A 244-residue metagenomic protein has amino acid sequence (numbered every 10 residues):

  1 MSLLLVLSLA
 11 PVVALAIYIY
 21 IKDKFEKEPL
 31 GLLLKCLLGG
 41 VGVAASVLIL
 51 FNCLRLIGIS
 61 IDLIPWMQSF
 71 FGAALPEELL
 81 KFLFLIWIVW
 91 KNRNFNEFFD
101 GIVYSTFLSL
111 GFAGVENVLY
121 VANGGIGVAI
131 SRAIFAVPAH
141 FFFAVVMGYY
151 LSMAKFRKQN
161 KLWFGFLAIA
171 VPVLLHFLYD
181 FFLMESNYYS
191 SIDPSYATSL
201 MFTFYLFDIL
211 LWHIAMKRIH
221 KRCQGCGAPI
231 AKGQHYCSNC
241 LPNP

Functional and structural regions predicted by a protein language model:
M1-P244: Hydrophobic alpha-helical segments at protein termini of multi-pass membrane proteins
